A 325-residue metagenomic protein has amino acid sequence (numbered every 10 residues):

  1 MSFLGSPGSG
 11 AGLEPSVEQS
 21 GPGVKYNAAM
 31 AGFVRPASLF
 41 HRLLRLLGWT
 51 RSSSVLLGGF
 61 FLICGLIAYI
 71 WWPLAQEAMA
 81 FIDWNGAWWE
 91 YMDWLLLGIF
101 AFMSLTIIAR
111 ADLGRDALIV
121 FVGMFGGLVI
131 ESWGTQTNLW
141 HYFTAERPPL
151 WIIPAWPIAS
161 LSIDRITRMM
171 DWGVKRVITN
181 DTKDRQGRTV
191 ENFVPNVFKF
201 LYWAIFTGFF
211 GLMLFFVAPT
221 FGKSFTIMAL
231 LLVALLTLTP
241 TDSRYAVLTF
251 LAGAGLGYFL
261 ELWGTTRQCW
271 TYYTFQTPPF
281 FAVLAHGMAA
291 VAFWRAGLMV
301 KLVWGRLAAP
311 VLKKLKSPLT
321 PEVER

Functional and structural regions predicted by a protein language model:
F3, G12-P15, N180-K183, F193-V194: N-terminal amphipathic/hydrophobic targeting modules at extreme N-termini, encompassing cleavable Sec/SRP-type signal
L4-L13, S20-P22: Low-complexity, intrinsically disordered Ser/Thr/Pro- and acidic-rich segments
G21-D181, G187, E191-R325: Aromatic-rich, lipid-facing transmembrane alpha helices and their immediate juxtamembrane interface loops in integral
